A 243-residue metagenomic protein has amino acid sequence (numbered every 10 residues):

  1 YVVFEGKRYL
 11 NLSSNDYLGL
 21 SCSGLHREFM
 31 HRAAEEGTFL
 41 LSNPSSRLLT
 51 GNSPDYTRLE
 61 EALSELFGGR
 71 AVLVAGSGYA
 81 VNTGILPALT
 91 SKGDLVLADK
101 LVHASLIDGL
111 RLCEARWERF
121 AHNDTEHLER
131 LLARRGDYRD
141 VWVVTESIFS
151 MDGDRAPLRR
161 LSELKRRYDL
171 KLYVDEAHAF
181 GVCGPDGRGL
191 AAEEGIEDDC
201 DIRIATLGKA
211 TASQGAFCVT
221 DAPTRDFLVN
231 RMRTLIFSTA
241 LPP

Functional and structural regions predicted by a protein language model:
Y1-L41, L170: N-terminal "arm"/small-domain region of PLP-dependent enzymes with the aminotransferase-like
E28, E35-S77: Conserved N-terminal alpha-helix of the aminotransferase class I/II PLP-enzyme fold
S77, L97-C113: Substrate-binding/gating loop at the entrance of the active-site cleft, primarily in PLP-dependent aminotransferase-like
I85-A104, T125: Conserved PLP-anchoring active-site segment centered on the Schiff-base-forming lysine
K92, L112-E114, Y168, D199: Short, structured coil segments at secondary-structure junctions
E118, H122-V174: Active-site phosphate-binding strand-loop segment of PLP-dependent enzymes
Y168-K171, H178, C183-P243: Active-site C-terminal subdomain of aminotransferase-like
